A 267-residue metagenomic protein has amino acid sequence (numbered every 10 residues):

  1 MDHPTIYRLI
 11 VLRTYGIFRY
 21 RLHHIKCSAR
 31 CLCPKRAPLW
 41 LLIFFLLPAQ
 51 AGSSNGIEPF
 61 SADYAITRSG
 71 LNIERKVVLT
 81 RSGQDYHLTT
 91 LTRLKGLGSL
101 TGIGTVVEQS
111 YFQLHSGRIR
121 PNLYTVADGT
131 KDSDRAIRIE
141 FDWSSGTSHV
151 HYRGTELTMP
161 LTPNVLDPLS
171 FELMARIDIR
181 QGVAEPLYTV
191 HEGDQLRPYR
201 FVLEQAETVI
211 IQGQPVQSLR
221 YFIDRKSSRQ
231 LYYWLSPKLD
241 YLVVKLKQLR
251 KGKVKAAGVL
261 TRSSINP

Functional and structural regions predicted by a protein language model:
M1-C33: N-terminal secretory signal peptides that target proteins for export/translocation
L22, P48-Q50, Y64: Prokaryotic Sec-type signal peptides and long signal-anchor helices with extended Leu/Ile/Val-rich h-regions
A29, P34, L39, S54-N55: Compositionally biased regions
P38-P48: Bacterial N-terminal signal peptides
S53-W143, I179-P267: Acidic, serine/threonine-rich low-complexity disordered tracts
K131-E172: Hydrophobic, well-structured mid-protein blocks that either form specific transmembrane helices
